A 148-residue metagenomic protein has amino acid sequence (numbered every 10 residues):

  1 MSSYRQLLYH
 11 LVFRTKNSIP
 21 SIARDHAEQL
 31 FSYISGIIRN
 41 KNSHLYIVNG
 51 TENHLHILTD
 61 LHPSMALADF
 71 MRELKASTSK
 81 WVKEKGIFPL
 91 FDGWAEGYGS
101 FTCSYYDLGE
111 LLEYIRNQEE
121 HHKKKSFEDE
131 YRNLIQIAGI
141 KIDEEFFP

Functional and structural regions predicted by a protein language model:
M1-P148: Basic nucleic-acid-binding interfaces
